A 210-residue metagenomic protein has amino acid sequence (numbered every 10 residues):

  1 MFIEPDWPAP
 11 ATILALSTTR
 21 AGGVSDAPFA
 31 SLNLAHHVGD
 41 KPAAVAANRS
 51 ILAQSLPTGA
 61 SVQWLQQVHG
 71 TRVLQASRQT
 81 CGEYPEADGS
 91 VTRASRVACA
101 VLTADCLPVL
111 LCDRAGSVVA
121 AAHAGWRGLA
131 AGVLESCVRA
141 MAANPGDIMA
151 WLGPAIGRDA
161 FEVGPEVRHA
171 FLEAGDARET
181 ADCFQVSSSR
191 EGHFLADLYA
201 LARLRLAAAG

Functional and structural regions predicted by a protein language model:
M1-G210: Active-site microenvironment for binding and transforming phosphate-containing groups
